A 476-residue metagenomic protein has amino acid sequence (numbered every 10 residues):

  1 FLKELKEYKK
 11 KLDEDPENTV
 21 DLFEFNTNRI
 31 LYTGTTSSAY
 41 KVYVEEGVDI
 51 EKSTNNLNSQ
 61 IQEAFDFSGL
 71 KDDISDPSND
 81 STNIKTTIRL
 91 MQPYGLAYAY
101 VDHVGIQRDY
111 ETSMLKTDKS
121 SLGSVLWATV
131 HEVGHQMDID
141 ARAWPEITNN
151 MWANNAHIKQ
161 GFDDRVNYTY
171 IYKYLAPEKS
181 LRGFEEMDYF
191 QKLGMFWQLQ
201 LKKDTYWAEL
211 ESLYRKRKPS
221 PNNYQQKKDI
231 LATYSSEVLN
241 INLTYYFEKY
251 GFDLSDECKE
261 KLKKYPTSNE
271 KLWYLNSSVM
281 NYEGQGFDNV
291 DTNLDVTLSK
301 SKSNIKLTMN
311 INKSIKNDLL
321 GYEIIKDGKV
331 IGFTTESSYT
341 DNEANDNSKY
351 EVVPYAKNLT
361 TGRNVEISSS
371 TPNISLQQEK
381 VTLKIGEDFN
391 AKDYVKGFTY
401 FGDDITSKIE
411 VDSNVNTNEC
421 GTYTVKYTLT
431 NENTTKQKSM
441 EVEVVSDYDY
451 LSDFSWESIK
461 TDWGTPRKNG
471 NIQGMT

Functional and structural regions predicted by a protein language model:
Y8-K216, P221, L231-A232: Catalytic cores of extracellular degradative/oxidative enzymes
K202-D291: Pan-zinc metallopeptidase signature
E283-D318, L359-T371, V395: Pro/Thr/Ser/Gly-rich low-complexity, intrinsically disordered linker/stalk tracts
D341-L359: Beta-strand-rich modules
V365, S369-P372, K436-S446: C-terminal edge beta-strand
P372-D403: Solvent-exposed, low-complexity, repeat-rich "mucin-like" stalks and linkers
F401-V442: Serine/threonine-rich, repeat-prone extracellular segments and beta-strand-based repeat modules of secreted/surface
S446-Q473: Extracellular carbohydrate-recognition regions
